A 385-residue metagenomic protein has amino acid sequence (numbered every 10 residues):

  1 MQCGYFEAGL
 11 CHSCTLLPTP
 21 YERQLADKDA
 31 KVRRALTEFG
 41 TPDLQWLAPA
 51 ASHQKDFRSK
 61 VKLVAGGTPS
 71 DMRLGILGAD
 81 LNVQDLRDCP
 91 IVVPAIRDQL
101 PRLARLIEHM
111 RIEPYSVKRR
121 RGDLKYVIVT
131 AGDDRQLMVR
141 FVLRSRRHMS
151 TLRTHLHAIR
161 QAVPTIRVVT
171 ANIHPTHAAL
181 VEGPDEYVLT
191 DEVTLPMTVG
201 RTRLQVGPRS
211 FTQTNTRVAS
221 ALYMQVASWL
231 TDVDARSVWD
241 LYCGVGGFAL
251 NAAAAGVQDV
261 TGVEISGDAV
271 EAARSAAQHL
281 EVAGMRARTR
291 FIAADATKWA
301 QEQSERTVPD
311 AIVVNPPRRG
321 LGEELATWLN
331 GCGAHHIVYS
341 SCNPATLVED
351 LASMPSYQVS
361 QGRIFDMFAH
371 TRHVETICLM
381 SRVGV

Functional and structural regions predicted by a protein language model:
Q2-P20, V245: Local cysteine-cluster metal-coordination motifs and their immediate loop/turn environment, predominantly Fe-S cluster
H12-S116, R120, G132-D134, R146: Extended interfacial segments that mediate partner engagement and assembly in macromolecular machines
C14, V127, N343: Residue-level signal for inorganic ion chemistry
S59, L137, A235-R236: Nucleotide donor/acceptor-binding cores
G66, V129, R135-R144, R203-G207: Short, aliphatic-rich beta-strand segments
C89, V139-S150: A short interface-forming secondary-structure element
G122-K125, A131, V169: RNA-binding accessory domains that recognize and position tRNA/RNA substrates
S150-R153, H157-V385: Rossmann-like S-adenosyl-L-methionine
